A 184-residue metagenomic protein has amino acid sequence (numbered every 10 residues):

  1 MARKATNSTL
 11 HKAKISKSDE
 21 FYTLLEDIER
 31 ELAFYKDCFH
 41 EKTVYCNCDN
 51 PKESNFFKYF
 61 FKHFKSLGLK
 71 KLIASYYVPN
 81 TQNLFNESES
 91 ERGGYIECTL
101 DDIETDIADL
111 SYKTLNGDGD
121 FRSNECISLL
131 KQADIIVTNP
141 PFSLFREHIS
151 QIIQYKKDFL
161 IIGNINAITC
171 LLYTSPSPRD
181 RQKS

Functional and structural regions predicted by a protein language model:
A2-E87, E91-G93: S-adenosyl-L-methionine
V44-E53, F57, L100-N166: Conserved proline-anchored active-site loop of SAM-dependent methyltransferases that bridges a beta-strand
K62-H63, I153-K156, K183: Glycine-rich, phosphate-binding/catalytic loops in enzymes
N80-T81, N166-L171: Short gly/pro/ser/thr-enriched loop/turn and capping motifs at secondary-structure boundaries
N86-A108: Low-complexity, serine/threonine/proline-enriched polar segments
F145, K183-S184: Alpha-helix N-cap/helix-start motif
Y173-Q182: Conserved small/polar residues in nucleotide/adenosyl-binding loops
